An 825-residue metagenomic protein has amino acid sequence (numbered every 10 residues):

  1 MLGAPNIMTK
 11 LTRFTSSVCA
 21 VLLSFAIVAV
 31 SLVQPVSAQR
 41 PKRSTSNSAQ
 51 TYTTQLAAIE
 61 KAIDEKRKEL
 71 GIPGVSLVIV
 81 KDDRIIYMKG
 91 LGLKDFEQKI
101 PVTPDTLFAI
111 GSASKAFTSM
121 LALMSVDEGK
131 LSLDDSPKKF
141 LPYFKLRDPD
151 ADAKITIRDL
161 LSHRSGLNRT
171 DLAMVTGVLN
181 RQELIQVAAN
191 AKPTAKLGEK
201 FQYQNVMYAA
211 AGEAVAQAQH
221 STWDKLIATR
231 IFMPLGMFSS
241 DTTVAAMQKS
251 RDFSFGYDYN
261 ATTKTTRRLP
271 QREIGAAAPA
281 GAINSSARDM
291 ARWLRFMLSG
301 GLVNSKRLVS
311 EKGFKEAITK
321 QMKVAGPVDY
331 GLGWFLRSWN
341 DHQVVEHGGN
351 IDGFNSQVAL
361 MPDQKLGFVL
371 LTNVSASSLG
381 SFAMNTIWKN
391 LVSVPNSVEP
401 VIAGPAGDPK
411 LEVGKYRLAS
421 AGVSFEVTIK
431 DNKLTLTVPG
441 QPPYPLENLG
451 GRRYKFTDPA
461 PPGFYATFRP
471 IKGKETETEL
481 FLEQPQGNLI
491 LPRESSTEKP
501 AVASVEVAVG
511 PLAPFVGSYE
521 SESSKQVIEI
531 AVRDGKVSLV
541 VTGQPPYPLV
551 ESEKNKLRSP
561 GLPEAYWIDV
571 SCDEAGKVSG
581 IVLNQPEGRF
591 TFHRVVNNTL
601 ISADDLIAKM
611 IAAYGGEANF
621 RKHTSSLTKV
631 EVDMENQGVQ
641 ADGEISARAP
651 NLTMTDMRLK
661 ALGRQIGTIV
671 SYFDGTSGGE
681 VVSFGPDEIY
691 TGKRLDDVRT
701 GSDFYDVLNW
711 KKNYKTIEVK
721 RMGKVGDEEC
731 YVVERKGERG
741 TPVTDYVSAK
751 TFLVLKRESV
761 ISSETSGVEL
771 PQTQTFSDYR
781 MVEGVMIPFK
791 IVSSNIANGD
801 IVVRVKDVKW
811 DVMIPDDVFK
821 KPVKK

Functional and structural regions predicted by a protein language model:
A4-L22: Bacterial N-terminal signal peptides that target proteins for export
C19-S31: Bacterial N-terminal signal peptides
S31-A38: Boundary at the C-terminal end of the N-terminal hydrophobic targeting segment
Q39-M88, L172-V175, A216-T229, M233 (+12 more regions): Catalytic loop of the DD-peptidase/beta-lactamase superfamily, centered on the K-T-G motif and neighboring
Q50-I110, K130-S132, K139-F140, K145-R147 (+3 more regions): Short, conserved catalytic-motif segment at the N-terminal edge
A58, G74, P104, A109-A113 (+7 more regions): Active-site helix/loop module of the DD-peptidase/beta-lactamase fold, centered on the serine-lysine SxxK catalytic
H220, A612-P686, N713-K724: N-terminal mature ectodomain segment of secretory-pathway/periplasmic proteins
G561-P563, G726-V823: Gly/Pro-enriched, hydrophobic low-complexity segments that function as extracytoplasmic propeptides/linkers
